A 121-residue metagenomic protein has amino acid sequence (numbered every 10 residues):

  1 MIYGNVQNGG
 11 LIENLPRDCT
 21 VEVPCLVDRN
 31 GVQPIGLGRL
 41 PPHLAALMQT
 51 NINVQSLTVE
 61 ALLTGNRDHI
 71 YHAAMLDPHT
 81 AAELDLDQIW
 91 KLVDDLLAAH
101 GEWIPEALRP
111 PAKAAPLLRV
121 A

Functional and structural regions predicted by a protein language model:
M1-V120: Long, compositionally biased stretches enriched for glycine and/or charged residues
